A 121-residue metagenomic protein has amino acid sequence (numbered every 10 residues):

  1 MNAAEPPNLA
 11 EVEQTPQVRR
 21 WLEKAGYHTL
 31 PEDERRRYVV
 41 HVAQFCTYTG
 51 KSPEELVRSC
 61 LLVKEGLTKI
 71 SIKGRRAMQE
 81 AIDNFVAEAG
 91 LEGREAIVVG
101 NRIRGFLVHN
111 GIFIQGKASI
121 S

Functional and structural regions predicted by a protein language model:
M1-Q14: Acidic, low-complexity proline/glycine-rich segments
V18-D33, V39-S121: N-terminal core-binding DNA-recognition domain of tyrosine recombinases/integrases
